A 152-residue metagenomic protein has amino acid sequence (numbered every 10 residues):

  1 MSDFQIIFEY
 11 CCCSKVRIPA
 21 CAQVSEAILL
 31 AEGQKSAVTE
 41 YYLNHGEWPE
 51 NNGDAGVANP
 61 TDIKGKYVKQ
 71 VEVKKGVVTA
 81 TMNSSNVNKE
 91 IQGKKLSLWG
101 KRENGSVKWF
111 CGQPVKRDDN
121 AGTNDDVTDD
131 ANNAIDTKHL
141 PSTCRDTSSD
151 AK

Functional and structural regions predicted by a protein language model:
M1-T39: Amphipathic alpha-helical segments typified by the pilin-like N-terminal helix that continues immediately C-terminal
L43-K152: Periplasmic/extracellular, small/polar-rich flexible segments of pilin-like filament-forming proteins
